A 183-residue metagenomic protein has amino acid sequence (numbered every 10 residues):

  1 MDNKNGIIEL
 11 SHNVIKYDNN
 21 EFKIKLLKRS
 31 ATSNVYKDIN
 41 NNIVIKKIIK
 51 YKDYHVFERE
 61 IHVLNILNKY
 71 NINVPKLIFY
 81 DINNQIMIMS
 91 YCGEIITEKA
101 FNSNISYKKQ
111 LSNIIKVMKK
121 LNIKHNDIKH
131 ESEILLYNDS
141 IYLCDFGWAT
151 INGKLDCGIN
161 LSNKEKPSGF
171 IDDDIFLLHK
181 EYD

Functional and structural regions predicted by a protein language model:
M1-K25: Juxta-kinase regulatory segment immediately upstream of eukaryotic protein kinase catalytic domains
E21-I61, N65: ATP-binding glycine-rich loop module of kinase domains
K37-N41, S90-Y91, Y137: Active-site beta-strand termini and strand-to-loop segments that position acidic
N73-K108: Conserved structural core of kinase catalytic domains
N113-V117: Conserved hydrophobic core/spine positions of the Hanks-type protein kinase catalytic domain
K120-L136: Catalytic-loop of the protein kinase fold
Y137-D183: C-lobe/activation-segment region of protein kinase-like
